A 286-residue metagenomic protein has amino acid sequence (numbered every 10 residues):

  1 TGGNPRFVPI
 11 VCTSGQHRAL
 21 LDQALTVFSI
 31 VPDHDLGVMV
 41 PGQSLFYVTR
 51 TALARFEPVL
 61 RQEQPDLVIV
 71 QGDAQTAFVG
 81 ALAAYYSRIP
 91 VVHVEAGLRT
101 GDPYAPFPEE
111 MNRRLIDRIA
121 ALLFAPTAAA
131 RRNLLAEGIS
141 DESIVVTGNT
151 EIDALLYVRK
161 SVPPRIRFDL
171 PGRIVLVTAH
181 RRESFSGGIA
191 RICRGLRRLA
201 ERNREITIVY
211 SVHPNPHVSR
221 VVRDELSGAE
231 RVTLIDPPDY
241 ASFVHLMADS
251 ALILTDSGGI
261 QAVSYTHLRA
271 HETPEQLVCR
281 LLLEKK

Functional and structural regions predicted by a protein language model:
P5-R55: Conserved nucleotide-sugar phosphate-binding/catalytic loop shared by glycosyltransferases and other
C12-A19, I119-G187: A nucleotide-sugar donor-handling region in carbohydrate enzymes
D22-A24, Q43, S161-D249: Donor-nucleotide binding loops and adjacent catalytic segments primarily of GT-B fold Leloir glycosyltransferases
I69-S87, S264: An aromatic- and histidine-rich active-site surface loop
V70-Q71, H93-V94, L123, F243-R269: A donor-sugar binding/catalytic signature common to diverse glycosyltransferases and related nucleotide-sugar
V92-F107, A121: A short, histidine- and acid-enriched strand-loop-helix "catalytic/donor-clamping" loop that lines the nucleotide-sugar
E109-L122: Membrane-proximal helix-turn-helix segments that form the acceptor-binding/catalytic region of lipid-linked
T266-T273, L277, K285-K286: Conserved small/polar residues in nucleotide/adenosyl-binding loops
